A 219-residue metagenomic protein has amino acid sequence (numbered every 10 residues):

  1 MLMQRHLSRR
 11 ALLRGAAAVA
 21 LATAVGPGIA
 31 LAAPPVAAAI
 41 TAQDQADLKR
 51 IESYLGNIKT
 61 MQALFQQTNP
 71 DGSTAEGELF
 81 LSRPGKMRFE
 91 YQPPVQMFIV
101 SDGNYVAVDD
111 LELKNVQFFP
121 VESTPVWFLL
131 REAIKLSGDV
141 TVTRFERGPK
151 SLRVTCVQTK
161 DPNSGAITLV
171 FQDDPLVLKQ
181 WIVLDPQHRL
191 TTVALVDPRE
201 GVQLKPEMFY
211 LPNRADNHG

Functional and structural regions predicted by a protein language model:
M1-L7, A11-V25, I29: N-terminal secretory signal peptides
A30-A32, A37-A39: Boundary at the C-terminal end of the N-terminal hydrophobic targeting segment
S53-G72: A short, Trp-centered hydrophobic/proline-enriched beta-strand micro-motif
I58-T60, T74-E76, S82-P84, P94 (+5 more regions): Extracytoplasmic
F65, M87-Y91, V106-D109, V154 (+1 more regions): Short hydrophobic/aromatic-rich beta-strand segments that constitute the beta-sheet cores of beta-sandwich/beta-barrel
E78-F128, T191-T192, D197: An acidic-aromatic
L111-C156: Surface-exposed, polar helix/loop patches in the mature regions of secreted/periplasmic/lumenal proteins that form
S137-T141, R147-G219: Gly/Pro-enriched, hydrophobic low-complexity segments that function as extracytoplasmic propeptides/linkers
